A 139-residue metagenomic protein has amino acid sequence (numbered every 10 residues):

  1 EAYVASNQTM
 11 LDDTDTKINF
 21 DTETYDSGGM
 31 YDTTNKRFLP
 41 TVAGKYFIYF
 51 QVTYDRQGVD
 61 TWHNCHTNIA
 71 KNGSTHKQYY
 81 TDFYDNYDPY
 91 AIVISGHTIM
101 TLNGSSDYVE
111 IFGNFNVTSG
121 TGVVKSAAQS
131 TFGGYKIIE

Functional and structural regions predicted by a protein language model:
E1-E139: Extracellular jelly-roll beta-sandwich "head" domains, especially the C-terminal globular C1q domain
